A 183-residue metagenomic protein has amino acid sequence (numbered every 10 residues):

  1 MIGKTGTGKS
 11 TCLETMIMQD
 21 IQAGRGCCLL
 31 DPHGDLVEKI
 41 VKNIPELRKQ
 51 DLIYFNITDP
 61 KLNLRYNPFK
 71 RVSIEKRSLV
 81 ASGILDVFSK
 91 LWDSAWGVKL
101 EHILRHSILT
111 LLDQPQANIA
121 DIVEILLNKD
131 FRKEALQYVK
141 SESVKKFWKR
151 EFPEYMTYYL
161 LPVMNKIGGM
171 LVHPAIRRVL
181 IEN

Functional and structural regions predicted by a protein language model:
I2-T7, T11-N183: P-loop NTPase motor domains
